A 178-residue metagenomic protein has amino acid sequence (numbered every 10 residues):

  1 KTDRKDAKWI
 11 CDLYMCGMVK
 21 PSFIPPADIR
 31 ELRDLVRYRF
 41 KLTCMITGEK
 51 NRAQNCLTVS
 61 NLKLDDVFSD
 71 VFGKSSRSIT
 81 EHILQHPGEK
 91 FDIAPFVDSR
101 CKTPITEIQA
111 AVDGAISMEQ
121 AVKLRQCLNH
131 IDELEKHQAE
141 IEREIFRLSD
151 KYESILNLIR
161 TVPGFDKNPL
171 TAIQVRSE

Functional and structural regions predicted by a protein language model:
K1-E178: A detector of single, family-specific signature residues that are central to catalytic or substrate-handling motifs
